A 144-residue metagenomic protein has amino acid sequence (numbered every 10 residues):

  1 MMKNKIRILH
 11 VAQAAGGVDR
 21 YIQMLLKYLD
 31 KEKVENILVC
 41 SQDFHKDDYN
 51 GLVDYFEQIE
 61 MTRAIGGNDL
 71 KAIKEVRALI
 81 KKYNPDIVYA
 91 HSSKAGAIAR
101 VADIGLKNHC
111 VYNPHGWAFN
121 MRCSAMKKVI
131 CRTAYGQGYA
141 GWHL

Functional and structural regions predicted by a protein language model:
I6-A72: N-terminal strand-loop element at the rim of the active site of nucleotide-sugar-dependent glycosyltransferases
R7-L9, I104-A118: Active-site proximal beta-strand in glycosyltransferases
C40, Y89-A90: Short beta-strand scaffold positions
E57-E60, G136-L144: Donor nucleotide-sugar binding/catalytic pocket of nucleotide-sugar-dependent glycosyltransferases
G67-K74, H109-V111, A118-G141: Nucleotide-sugar donor phosphate/pyrophosphate-binding loop at the beta->alpha transition of glycosyltransferases
I80, N84-D86: Proline-aspartate-enriched helix->loop->beta-strand connector
D86-I87, H109, L144: Short, Asp-centered acidic motifs that coordinate Mg2+ and/or phosphate in catalytic or ligand-binding sites
A90-G96, P114: Short His-centered aromatic/hydrophobic patch
